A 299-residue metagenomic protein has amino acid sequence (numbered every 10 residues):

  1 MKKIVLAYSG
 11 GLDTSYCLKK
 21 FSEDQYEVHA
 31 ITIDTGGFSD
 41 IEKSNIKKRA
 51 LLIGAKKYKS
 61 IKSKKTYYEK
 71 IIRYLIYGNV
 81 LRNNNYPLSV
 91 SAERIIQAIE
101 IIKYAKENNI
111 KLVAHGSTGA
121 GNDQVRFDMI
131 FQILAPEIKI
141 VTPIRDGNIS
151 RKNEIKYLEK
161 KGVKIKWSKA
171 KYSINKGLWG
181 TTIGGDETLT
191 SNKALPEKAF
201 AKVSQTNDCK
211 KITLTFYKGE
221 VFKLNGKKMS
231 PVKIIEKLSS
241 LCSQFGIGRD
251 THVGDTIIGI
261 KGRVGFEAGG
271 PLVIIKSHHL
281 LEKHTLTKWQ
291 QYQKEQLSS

Functional and structural regions predicted by a protein language model:
M1-S299: Nucleotide-activated chemistry modules centered on ATP-dependent adenylation/adenylyltransferase
